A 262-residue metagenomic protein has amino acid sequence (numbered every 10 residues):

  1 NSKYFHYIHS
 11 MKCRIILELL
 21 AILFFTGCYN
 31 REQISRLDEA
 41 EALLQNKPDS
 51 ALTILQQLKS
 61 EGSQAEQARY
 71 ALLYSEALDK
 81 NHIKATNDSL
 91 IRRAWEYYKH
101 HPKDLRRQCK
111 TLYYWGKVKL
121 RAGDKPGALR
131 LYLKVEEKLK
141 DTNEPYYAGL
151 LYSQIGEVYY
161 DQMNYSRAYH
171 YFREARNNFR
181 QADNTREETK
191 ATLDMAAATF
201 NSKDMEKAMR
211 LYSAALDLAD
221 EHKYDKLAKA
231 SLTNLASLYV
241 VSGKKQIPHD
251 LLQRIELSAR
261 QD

Functional and structural regions predicted by a protein language model:
N1, L20-A21, A168, A175: N-terminal leader/targeting signatures
N1-K12: N-terminal secretory signal peptides that target proteins for export/translocation
Y7-I8, G27-D262: A "functional boundary" signal
C13-I15, M209: Glycine-biased, low-complexity coil/linker segments
I15-F24: Sec-dependent N-terminal signal peptides
